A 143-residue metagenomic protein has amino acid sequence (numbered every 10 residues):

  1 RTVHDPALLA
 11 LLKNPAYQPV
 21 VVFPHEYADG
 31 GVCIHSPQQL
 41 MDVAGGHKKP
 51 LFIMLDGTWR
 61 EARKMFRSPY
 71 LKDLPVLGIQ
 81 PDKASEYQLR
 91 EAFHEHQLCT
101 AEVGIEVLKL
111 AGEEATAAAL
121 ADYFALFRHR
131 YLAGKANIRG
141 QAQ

Functional and structural regions predicted by a protein language model:
R1-K64: S-adenosyl-L-methionine/SAH cofactor-binding core of RNA-modifying enzymes
L51, R60-Q143: C-terminal folded domains that constitute the principal catalytic or ligand-binding module of multi-domain proteins
